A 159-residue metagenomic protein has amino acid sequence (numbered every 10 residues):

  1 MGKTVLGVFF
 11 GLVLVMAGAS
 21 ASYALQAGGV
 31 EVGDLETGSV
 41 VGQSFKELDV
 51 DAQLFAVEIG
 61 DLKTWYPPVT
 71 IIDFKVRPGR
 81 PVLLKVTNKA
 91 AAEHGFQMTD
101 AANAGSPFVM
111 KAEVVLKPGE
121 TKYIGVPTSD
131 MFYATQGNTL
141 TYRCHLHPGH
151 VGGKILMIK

Functional and structural regions predicted by a protein language model:
M1-E58, M131-Y133: Extracytoplasmic entry segments of secretory-pathway proteins
L25-D34, G42-F45, V114-K159: Extracellular/periplasmic metallocenter environments
F45-P81: N-terminal edge beta-strand
A52-D61, K75, D100, Y123-M131 (+1 more regions): Short regulatory "switch" loops immediately downstream of catalytic or recognition motifs within protein catalytic
Y66, A102-K111: Short beta-strand and strand-turn-strand segments in soluble, beta-rich domains
V69-I71, G79-P81, A91-E93, K111 (+3 more regions): Extracytoplasmic
V86-A90: Asparagine-centered strand-capping/turn motif at beta-strand->loop junctions
G95-T99: Beta-strand signatures of extracellular beta-sandwich domains
